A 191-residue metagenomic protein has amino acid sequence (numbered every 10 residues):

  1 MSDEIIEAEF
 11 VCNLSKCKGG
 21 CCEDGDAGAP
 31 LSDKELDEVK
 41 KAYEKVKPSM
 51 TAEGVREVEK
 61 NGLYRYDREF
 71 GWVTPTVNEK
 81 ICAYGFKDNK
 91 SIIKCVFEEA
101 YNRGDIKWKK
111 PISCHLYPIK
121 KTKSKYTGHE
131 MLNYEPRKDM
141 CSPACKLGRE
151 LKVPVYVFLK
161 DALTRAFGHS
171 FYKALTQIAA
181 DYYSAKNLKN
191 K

Functional and structural regions predicted by a protein language model:
M1-K191: Short loop/turn segments that flank or connect secondary-structure elements
